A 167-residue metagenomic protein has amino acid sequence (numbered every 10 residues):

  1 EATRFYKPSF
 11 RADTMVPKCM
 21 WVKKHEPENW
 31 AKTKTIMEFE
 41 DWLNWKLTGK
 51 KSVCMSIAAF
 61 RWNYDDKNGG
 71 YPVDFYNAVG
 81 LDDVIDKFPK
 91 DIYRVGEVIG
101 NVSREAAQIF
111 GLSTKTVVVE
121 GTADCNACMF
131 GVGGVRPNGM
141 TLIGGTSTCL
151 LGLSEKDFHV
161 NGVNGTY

Functional and structural regions predicted by a protein language model:
A2-T122: Gly/Ser/Thr-rich active-site cleft segment
Q108, T116, G121-Y167: Catalytic phosphate/nucleotide-handling subdomain of diverse soluble enzymes
